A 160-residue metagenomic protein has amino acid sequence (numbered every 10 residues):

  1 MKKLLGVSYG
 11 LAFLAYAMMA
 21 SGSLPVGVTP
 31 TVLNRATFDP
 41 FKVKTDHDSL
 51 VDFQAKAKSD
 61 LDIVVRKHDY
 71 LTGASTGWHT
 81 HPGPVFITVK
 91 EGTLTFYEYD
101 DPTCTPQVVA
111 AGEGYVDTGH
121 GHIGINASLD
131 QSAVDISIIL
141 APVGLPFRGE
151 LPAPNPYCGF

Functional and structural regions predicted by a protein language model:
L4, Y9, L14-D62, T105-V108 (+1 more regions): A short, N-terminal "cap"/entry segment at the start of jelly-roll beta-barrel domains of the cupin/DSBH fold
V51, S59-P82: Short, surface-exposed binding/anchoring microloops in extracellular/periplasmic proteins
A57-S59, T80, T88, V108 (+1 more regions): Extracellular/periplasmic catalytic domains that process cell-envelope and extracellular macromolecules
Y70, Y99-H120: Short acidic-glycine-tyrosine-enriched beta hairpin
T76-H81, E98, P106-Q107, N126-A127: Short histidine-centered beta-strand/loop micro-motifs that create catalytic or ligand/metal-coordination sites
H81-P102: Glycine- and acidic-residue-biased ligand/ion/polar-headgroup-sensing regions
A110, G119-R148: Ligand-binding loop in jelly-roll beta-barrel domains
